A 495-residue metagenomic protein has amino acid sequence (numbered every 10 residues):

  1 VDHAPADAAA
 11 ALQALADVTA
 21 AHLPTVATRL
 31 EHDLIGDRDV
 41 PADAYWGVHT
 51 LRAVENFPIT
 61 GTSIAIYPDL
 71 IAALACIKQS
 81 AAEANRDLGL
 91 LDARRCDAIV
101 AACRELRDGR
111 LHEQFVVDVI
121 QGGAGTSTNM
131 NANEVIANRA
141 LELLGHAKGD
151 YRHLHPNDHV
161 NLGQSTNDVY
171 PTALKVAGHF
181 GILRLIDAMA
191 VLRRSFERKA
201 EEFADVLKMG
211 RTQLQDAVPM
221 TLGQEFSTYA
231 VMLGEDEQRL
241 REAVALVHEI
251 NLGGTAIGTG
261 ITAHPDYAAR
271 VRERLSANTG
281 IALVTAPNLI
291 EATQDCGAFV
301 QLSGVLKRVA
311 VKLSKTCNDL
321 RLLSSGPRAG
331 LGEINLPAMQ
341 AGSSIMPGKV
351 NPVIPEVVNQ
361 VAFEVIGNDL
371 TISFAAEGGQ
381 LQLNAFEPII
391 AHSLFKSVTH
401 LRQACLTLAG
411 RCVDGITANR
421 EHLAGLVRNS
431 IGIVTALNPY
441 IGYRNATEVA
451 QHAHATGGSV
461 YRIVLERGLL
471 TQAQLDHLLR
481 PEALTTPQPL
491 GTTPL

Functional and structural regions predicted by a protein language model:
D2-L495: Conserved, well-structured ligand/cofactor-binding cores
